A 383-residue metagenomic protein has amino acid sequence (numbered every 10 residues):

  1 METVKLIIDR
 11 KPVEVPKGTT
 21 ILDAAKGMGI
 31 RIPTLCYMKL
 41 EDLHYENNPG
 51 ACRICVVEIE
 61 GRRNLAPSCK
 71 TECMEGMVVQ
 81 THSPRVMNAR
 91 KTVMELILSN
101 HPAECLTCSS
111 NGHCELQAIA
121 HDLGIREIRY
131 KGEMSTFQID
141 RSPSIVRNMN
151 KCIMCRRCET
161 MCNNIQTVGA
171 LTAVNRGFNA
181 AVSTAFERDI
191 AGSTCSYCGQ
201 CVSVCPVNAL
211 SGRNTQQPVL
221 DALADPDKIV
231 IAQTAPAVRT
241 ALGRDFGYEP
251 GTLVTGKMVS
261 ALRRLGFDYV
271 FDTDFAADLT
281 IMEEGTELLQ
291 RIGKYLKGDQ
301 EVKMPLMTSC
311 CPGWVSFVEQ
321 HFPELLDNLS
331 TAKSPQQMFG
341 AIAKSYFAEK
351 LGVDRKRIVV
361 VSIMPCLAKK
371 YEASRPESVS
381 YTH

Functional and structural regions predicted by a protein language model:
E2-D9: Eukaryote-biased recognition of intrinsically disordered, low-complexity regulatory segments
V13-E75: N-terminal cofactor/phosphate-binding cores enriched in small/glycine residues, especially glycine-rich loops such as
P49, N164, A222-P226, K297-E301 (+1 more regions): Solvent-exposed alpha-helices and their adjacent loops that cap or buttress functional pockets in soluble metabolic
R53-Y197, S203, V207-I229: Fe-S ferredoxin-like electron-transfer domains and their immediately adjacent linker/connector regions across
S68, N88, A241-G251, M258 (+3 more regions): Cofactor-cradling patches in redox/metallo enzymes
K91, E95, C114, T160 (+6 more regions): Residues on a specific face of well-ordered alpha-helices
S183-Q300, D327-K333: Flanking helices and flexible, charged tails adjoining ferredoxin-like Fe-S electron-transfer domains in multi-subunit
T382-H383: Conserved small/polar residues in nucleotide/adenosyl-binding loops
